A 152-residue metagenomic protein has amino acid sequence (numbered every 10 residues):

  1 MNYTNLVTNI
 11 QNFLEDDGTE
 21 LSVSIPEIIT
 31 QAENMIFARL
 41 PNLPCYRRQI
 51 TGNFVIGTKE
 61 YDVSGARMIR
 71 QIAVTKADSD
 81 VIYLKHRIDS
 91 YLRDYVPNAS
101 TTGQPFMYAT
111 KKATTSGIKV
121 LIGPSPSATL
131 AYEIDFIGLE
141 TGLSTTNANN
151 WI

Functional and structural regions predicted by a protein language model:
M1-I152: Glycine-enriched, solvent-exposed interface loops adjoining structured elements
